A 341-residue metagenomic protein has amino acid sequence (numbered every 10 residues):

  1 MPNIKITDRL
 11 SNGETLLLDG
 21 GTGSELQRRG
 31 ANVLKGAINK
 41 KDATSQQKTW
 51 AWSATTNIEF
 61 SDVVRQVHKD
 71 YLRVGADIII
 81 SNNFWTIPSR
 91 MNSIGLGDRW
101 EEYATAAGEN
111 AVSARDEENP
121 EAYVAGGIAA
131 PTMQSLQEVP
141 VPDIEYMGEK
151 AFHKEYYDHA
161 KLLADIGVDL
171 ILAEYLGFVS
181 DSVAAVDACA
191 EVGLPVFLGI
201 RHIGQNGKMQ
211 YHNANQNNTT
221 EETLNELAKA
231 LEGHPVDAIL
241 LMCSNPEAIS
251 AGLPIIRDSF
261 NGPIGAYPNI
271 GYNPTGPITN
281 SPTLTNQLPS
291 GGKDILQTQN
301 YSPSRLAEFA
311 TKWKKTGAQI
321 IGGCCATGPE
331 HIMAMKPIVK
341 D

Functional and structural regions predicted by a protein language model:
M1-D341: Domain-level signal for soluble alpha/beta catalytic cores
